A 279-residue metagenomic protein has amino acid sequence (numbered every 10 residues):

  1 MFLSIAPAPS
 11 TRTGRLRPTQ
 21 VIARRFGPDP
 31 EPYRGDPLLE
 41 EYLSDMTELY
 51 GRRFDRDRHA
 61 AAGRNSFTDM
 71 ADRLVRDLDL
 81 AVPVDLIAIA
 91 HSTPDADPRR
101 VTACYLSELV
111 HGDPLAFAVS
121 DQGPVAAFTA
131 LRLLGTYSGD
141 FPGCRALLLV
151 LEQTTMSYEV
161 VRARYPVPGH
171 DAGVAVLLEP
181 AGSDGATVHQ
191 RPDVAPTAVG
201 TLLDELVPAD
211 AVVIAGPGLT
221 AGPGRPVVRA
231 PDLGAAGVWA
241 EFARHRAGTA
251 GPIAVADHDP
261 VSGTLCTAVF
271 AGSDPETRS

Functional and structural regions predicted by a protein language model:
M1-A61, V160-A209, C266-S279: Condensing-enzyme catalytic core mediating Claisen C-C bond formation in acyl metabolism
A62-D79, V194-P208, V238-E241, H245: Short, well-ordered amphipathic alpha-helical segments that serve as non-catalytic structural scaffolds within diverse
N65-H111, A209-G218: Conserved beta-ketoacyl condensing-enzyme motif
L78-V82, G112, T136-R145, S183: Secondary-structure boundary elements
A90, L147-E152, V255-D259: Short beta-strand segments
V101-D113, Y137, Y165, S273: A glycine- and small-aliphatic-rich helix-loop capping segment at beta-alpha/alpha-beta transitions that lines
S107-S120, P223-V228: Glycine/charged-rich beta-loop-alpha catalytic/anionic-binding loops adjacent to active sites
Q122-S138, A211-S279: Claisen-condensing/thiolase-fold acyl-transfer catalytic domains that form or cleave C-C bonds in fatty acid
